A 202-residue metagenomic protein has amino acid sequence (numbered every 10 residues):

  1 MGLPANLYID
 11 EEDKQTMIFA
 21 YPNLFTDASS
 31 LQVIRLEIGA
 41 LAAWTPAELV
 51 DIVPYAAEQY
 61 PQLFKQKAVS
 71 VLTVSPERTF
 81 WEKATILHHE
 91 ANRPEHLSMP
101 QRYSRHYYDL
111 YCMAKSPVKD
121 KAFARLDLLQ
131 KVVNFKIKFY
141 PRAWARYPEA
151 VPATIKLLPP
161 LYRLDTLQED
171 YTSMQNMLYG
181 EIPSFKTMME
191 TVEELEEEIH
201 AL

Functional and structural regions predicted by a protein language model:
M1-L202: Structured mid-to-C-terminal alpha-helical surface segments
